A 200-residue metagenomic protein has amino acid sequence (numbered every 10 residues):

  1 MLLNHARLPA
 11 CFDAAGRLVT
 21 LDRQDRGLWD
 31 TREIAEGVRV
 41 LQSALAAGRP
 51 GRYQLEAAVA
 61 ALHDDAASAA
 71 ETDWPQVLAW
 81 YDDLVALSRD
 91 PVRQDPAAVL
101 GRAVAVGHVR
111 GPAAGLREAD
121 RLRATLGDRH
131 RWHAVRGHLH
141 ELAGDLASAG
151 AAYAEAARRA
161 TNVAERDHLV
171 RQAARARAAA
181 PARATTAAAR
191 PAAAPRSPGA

Functional and structural regions predicted by a protein language model:
M1-D82: Amphipathic helix-loop-helix modules that constitute alpha-helical solenoid scaffolds
N4, E56, A60, G101 (+4 more regions): "A position-specific structural signal for the A-helix of alpha-solenoid helical repeats
E33, R49-Y53, D73, Q94 (+3 more regions): Structural signature of alpha-solenoid helical repeat junctions
A46-A47, D83-D90, R121-G127, A157-A160: Solenoid-like repeat scaffolds
E56, A97-A98, R131, H168: Start-of-helix register in tetratricopeptide repeats
